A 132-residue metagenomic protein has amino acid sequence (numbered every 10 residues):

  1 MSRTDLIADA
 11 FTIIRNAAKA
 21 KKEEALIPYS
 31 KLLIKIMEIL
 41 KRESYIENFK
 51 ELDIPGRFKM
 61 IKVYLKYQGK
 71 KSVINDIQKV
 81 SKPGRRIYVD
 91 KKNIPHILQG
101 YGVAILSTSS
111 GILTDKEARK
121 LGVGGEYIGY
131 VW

Functional and structural regions predicted by a protein language model:
M1-W132: Core subunits and conserved enzymes of cellular information-processing and envelope-translocation systems across
